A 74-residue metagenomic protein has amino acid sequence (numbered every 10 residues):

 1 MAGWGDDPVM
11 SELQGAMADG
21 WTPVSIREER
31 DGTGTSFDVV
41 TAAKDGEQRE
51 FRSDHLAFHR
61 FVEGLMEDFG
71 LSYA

Functional and structural regions predicted by a protein language model:
M1-A74: Terminus-proximal functional modules
